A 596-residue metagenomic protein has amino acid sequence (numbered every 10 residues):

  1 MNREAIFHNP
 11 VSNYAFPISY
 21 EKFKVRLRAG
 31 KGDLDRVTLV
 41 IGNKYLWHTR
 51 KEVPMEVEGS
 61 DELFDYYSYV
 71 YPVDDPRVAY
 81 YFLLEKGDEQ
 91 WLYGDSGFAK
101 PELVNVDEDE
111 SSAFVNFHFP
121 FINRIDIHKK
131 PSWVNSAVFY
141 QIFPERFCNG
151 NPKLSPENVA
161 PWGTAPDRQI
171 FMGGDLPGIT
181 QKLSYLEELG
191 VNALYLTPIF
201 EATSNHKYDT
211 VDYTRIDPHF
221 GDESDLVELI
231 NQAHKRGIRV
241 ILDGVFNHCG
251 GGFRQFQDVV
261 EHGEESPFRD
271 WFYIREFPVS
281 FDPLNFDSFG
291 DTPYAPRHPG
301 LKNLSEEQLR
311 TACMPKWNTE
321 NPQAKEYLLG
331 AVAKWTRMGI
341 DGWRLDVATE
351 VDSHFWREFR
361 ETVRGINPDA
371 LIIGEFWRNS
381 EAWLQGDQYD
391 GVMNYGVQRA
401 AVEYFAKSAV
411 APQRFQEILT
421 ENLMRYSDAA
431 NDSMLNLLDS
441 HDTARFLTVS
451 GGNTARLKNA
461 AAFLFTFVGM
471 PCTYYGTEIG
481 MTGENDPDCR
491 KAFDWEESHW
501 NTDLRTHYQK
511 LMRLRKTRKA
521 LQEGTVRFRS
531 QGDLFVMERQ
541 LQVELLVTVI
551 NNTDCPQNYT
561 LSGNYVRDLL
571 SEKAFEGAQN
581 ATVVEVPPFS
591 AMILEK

Functional and structural regions predicted by a protein language model:
M1-N135: Glycan-association/targeting regions that enable binding to alpha-glucans and other polysaccharides
Y14, K24-R26, F528-S562: Carbohydrate-binding surface patches
L27, I142, L186, L196 (+10 more regions): Conserved, mostly hydrophobic/aromatic
K31, A578-K596: C-terminal beta-strand-rich structural cap/linker in extracellular carbohydrate-active enzymes
V138-Y140, L194-L196, V240-L242, W343 (+4 more regions): Hydrophobic faces of well-ordered beta-strands that scaffold small-molecule active sites in alpha/beta enzyme cores
F139, F143-N192, I199-R337, F359 (+2 more regions): Substrate-binding/active-site clefts of carbohydrate-active enzymes
E145, G386-D390, D432-A455, N459-W500: Aromatic/acidic polysaccharide-binding cleft in carbohydrate-active enzymes
I230-I238, N247-H248, F253-E264, A331-A333 (+4 more regions): Active-site-proximal helices and loops of the catalytic beta/alpha 8
